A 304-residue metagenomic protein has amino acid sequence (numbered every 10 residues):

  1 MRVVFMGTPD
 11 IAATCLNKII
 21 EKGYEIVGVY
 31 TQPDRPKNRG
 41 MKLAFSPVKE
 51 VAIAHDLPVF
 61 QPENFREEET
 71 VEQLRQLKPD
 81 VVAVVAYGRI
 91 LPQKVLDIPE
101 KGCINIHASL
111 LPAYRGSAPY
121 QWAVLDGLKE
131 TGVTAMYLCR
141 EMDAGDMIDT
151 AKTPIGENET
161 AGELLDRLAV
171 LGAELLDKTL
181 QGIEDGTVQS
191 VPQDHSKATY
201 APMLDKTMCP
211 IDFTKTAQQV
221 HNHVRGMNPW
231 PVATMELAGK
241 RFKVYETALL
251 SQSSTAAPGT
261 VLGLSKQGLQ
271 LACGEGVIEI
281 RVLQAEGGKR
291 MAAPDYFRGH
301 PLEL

Functional and structural regions predicted by a protein language model:
M1-K42: N-terminal Rossmann-like dinucleotide-binding module
G7, V29, A52, V82 (+7 more regions): A residue-level signal for conserved active-site and pocket-lining positions in enzyme catalytic cores
T8-I11, E63-R66, Y87-I90: Short beta->alpha connector loops
E21-K22, Q32, V81-Y200, T207: Donor/substrate-binding cores of folate-linked one-carbon enzymes
E25, D56-P58, G102: Conserved beta-strand segments of alpha/beta enzyme cores
P36-K78: N-terminal glycine-/serine-/threonine-rich beta1-alpha1-beta2 phosphate-ribose binding loop of Rossmann-like
P202-K215: Acyl-group handling in specialized metabolite and lipid biosynthesis
F213-L304: An anion-binding loop in the catalytic cleft
